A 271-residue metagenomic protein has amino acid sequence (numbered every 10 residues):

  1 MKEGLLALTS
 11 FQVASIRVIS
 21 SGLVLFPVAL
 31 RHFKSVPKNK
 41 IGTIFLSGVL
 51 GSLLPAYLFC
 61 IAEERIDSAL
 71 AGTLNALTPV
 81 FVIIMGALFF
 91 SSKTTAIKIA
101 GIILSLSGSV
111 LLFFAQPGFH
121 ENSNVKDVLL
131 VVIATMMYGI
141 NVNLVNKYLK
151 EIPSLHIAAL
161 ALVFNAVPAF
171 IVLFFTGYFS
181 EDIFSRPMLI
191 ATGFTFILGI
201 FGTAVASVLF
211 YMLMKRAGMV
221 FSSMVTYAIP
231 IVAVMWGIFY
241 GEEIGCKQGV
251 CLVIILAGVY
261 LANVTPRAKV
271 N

Functional and structural regions predicted by a protein language model:
M1, F26-N75, L111, G199-A217: Specific transmembrane alpha-helical segments of multi-pass solute transporters/efflux pumps, especially DMT/EamA
M1-L8, S20, A56-I66, L74 (+5 more regions): Juxtamembrane C-cap of transmembrane helices in multi-pass membrane transport proteins
E3, A7, S21-P37, S107-N122 (+3 more regions): Membrane-interface helix-cap regions at the ends of transmembrane helices in multi-pass membrane proteins
G4, V13, R17, A62 (+6 more regions): Hydrophobic/aromatic residues within transmembrane alpha-helices of multi-pass small-molecule transporters
F11-P27, L46, I97-S107, K126-I133 (+3 more regions): Hydrophobic alpha-helical transmembrane segments of multi-pass integral membrane proteins, especially transporters
V24-S35, P79-I103, I231-V250: C-terminal transmembrane-helix exit sites in multi-pass transporters
L25, F45, M85, T94-Q116 (+2 more regions): Hydrophobic transmembrane alpha-helices of multi-pass small-molecule transport proteins
F26, G48-L53, Y57, V80-I84 (+7 more regions): Hydrophobic/small/kink-forming positions within alpha-helical transmembrane segments of polytopic membrane proteins
